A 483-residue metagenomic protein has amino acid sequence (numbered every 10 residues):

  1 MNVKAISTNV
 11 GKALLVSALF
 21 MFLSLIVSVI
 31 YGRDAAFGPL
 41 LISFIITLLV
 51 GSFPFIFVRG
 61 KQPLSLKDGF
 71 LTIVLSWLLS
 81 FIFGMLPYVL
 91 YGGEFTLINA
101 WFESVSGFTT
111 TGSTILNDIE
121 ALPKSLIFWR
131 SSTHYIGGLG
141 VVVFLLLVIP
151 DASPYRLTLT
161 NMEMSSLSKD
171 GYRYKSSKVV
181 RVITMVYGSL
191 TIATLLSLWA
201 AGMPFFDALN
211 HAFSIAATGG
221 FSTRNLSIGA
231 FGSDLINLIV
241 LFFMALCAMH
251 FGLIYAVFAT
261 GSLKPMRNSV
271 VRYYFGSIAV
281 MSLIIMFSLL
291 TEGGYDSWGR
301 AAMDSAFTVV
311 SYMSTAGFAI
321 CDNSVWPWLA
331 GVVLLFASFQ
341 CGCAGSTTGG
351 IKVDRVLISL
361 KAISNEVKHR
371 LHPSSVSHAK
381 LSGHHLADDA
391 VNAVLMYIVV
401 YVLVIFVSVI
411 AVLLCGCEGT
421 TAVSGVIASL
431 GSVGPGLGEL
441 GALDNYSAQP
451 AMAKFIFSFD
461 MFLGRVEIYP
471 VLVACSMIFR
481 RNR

Functional and structural regions predicted by a protein language model:
M1-R483: Membrane-proximal intracellular helices of multi-pass ion channels
